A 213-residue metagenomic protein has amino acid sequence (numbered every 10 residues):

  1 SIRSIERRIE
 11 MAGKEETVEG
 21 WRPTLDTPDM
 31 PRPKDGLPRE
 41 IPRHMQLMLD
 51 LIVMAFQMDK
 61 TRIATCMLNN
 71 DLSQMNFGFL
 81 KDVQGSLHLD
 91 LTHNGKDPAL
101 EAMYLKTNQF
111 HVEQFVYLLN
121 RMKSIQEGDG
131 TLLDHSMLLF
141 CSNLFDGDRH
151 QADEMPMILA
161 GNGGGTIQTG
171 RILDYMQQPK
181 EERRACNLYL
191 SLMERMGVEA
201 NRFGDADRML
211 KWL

Functional and structural regions predicted by a protein language model:
S1-L213: Ligand-binding pockets and gating/stacking loops
